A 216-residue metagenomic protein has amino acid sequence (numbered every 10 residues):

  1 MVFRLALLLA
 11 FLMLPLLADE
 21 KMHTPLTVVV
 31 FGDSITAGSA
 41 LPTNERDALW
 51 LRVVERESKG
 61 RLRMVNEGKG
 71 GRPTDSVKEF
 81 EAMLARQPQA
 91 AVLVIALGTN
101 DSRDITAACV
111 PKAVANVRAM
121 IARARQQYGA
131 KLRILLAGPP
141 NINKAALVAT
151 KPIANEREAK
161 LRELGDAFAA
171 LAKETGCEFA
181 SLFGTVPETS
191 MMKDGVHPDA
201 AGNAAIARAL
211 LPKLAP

Functional and structural regions predicted by a protein language model:
L5, H23-T24, T189-S190: Short hydrophobic "helix-edge" motifs at membrane interfaces and signal-peptide entry regions
L5-P15: Bacterial N-terminal signal peptides
A18-G68, E81-Q89: Serine-esterase "nucleophile elbow" of acetyl-processing enzymes
T36, P73-T74, T99: Ser/Thr-centric signal marking residues that sit in or immediately flank functional binding/regulatory motifs
E55-R56, G60, K78-P216: Alpha-helical cap/lid subdomain in secreted, periplasmic, or secretory-pathway luminal O-acyl-processing enzymes
G68-G71, L182-G184: Acidic carboxylate-rich catalytic motifs and surrounding loops in phosphoryl-/glycosyl-chemistry enzymes
K69-T74, E156-R157: Short, flexible loop segments at the rims of nucleotide/cofactor-binding pockets, characterized by
